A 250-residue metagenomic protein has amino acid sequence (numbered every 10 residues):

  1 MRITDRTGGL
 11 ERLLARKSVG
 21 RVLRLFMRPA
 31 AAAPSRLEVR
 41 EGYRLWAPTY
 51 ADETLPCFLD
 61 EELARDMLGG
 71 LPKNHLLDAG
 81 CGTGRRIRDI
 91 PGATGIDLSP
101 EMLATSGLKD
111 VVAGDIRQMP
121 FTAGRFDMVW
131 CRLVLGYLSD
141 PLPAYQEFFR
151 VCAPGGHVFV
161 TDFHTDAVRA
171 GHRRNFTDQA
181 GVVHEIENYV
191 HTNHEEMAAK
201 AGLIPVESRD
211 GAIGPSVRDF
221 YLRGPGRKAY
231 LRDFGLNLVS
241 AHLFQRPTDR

Functional and structural regions predicted by a protein language model:
T4-L71, R85-D89, M102-T105, R218-R232: Conserved class I S-adenosyl-L-methionine
L77-Q118: Class I SAM-dependent methyltransferase SAM/SAH-binding core
W130: A conserved beta-strand element that flanks and buttresses the S-adenosyl-L-methionine
L133-Y137: Short catalytic micro-motifs in class I SAM-dependent methyltransferases
L142-P154: A short glycine-rich, Lys/Arg-flanked "PGG" loop and its adjoining helix->strand segment in the class I
F159-E187: Conserved class I S-adenosyl-L-methionine
I186-S208: Short alpha-helix
V206-R250: A C-terminal cap/extension of S-adenosyl-L-methionine-dependent methyltransferases that defines the acceptor-substrate
